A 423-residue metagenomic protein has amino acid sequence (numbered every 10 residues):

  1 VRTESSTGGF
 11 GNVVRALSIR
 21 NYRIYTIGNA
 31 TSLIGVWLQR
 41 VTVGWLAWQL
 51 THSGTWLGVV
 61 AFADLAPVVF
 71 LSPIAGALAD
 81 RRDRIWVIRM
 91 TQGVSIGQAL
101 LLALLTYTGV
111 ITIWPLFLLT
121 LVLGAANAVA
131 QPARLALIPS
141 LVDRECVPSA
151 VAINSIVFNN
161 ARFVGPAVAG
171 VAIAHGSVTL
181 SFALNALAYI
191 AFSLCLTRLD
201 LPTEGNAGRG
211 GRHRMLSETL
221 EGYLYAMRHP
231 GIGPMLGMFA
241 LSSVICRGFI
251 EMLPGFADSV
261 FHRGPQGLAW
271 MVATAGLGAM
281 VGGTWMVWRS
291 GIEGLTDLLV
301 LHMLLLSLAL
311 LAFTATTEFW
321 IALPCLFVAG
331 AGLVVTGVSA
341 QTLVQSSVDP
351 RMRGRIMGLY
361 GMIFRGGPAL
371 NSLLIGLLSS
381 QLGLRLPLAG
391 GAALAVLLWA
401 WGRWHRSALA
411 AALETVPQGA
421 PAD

Functional and structural regions predicted by a protein language model:
V1-D423: Alpha-helical transmembrane-bundle signature of multi-pass membrane transport and export proteins
